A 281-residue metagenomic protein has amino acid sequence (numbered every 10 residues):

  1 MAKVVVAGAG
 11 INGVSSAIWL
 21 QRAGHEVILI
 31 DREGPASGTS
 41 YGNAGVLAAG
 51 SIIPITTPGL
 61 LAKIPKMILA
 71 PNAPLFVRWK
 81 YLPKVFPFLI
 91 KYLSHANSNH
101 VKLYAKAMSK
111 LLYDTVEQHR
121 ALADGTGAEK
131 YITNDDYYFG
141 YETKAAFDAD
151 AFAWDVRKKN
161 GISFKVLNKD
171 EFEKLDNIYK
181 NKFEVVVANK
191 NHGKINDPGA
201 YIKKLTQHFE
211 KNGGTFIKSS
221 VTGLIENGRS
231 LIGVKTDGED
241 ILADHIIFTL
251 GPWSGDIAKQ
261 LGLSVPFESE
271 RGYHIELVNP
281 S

Functional and structural regions predicted by a protein language model:
M1-G10: Beta1/beta-strand and adjacent pyrophosphate-binding region of the FAD-binding site in flavoprotein oxidoreductases
G13-V14: N-terminal Rossmann-fold NAD(P) dinucleotide-binding loop
A17, Q21-R22, H208: Gly/Ala-rich phosphate-binding loop of Rossmann-like dinucleotide-binding domains, activating on the conserved
R22-Y41: Glycine-rich FAD pyrophosphate-binding loop
E33-G38, E226, I232-P280: Central helical "cap/lid" subdomain
G42-S109: Glycine-rich active-site loop/strand segments that organize a redox cofactor
F86-Q207: Rossmann-like flavin
L167-D176, K194, T215-I232: A conserved short coil-to-beta-strand element within the FAD-binding core of flavoproteins
